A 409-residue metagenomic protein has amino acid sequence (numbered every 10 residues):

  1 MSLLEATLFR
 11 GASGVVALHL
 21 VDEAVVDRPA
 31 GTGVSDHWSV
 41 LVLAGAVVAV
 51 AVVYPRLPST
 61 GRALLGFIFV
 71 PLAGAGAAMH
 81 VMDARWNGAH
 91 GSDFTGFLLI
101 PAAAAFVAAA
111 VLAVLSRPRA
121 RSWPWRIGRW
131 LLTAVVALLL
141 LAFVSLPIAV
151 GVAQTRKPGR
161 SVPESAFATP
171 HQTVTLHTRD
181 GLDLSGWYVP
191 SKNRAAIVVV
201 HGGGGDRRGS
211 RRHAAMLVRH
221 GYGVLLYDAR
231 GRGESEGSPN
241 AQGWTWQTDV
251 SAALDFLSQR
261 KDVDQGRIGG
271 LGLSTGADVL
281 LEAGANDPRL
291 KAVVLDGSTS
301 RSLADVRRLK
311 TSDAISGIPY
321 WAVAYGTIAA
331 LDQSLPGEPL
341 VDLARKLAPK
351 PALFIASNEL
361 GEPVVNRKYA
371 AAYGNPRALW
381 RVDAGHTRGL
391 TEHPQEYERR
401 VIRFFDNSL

Functional and structural regions predicted by a protein language model:
I127-H177: An N-terminal hydrophobic leader/cap segment in hydrolases
Q154, E282-Q333, P351, V364 (+3 more regions): Hydrolase active-site cap/lid region
R194-G202: Short beta-strand element of the alpha/beta-hydrolase
G203-M216, A229, E236, V365: The serine-hydrolase catalytic nucleophile loop
G209, N240-K261: Alpha/beta-hydrolase active-site loop
D262-S274: Alpha/beta-hydrolase fold nucleophile elbow
L347-A348, L353-A356: Short beta-strand/loop motif that positions the catalytic acidic residue of the alpha/beta-hydrolase fold
G385-E398: Catalytic histidine-centered segment of alpha/beta-hydrolase-like enzymes
